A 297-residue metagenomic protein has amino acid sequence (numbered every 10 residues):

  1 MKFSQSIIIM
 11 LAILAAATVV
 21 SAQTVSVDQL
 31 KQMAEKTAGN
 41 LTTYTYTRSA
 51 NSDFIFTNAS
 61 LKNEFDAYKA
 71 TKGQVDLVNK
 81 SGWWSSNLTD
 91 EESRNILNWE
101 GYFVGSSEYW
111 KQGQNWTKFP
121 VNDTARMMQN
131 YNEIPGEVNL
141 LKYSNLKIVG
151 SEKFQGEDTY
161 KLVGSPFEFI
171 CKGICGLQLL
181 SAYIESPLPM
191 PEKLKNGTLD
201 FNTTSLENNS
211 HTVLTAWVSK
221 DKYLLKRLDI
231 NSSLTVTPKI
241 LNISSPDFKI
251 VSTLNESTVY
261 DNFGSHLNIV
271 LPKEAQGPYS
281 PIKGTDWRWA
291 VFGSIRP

Functional and structural regions predicted by a protein language model:
M1-I8: Bacterial N-terminal signal peptides that target proteins for export
L11-S81, G150-K153, S265-P297: N-terminal leader/targeting segments and the immediate start of mature chains
T24-Q29, G105-L194, A290: Flexible, processing/modification-adjacent segments and terminal tails in exported/periplasmic/extracellular proteins
A38-T47, K72-S85, G101-E108, E157 (+2 more regions): Short, solvent-exposed coil/turn segments at beta-strand boundaries
R48-F54, S86-D90, Q112-Q114, P166 (+1 more regions): Beta-turn initiation residues at beta-strand->coil junctions
E64-T71, R94-N98, N208-V213, V251-E256: Short, surface-exposed coil-to-beta transition loops
A67-G136: An acidic-aromatic
D158-A275: Gly/Pro-enriched, hydrophobic low-complexity segments that function as extracytoplasmic propeptides/linkers
